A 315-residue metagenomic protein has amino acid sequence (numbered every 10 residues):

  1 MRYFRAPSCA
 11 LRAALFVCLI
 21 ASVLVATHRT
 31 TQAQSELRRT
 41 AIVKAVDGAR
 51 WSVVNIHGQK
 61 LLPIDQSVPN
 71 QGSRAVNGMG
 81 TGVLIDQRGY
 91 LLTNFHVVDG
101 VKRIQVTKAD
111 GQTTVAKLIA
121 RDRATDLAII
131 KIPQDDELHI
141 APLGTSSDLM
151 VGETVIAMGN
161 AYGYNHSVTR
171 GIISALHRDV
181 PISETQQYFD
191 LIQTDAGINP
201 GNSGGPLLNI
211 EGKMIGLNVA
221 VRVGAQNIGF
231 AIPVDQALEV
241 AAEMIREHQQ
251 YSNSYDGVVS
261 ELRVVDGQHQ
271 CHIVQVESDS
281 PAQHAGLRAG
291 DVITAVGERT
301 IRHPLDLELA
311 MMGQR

Functional and structural regions predicted by a protein language model:
R2-F4, R12-L15, L19, A26-S35 (+8 more regions): C-terminal recognition in membrane/secretory proteostasis and scaffolding
Q32-L91, V97-Q105, Q112-T113, L127 (+3 more regions): Glycine-biased strand-turn-strand hairpin within the trypsin-fold
E36-L37, L61-L62, L84-H166, P200 (+5 more regions): Conserved active-site neighborhood of the chymotrypsin/trypsin-like protease fold
W51-I56, G82, G89, T93 (+13 more regions): Terminal peptide-recognition signature
I56-Q59, Q87, I119-R121, S146 (+7 more regions): Residue-level recognition of beta-strand microenvironments
P63-A75, I119-T125, L176-I192, G224 (+2 more regions): Gly/Ser-enriched beta-turn/beta-hairpin loop segments
V76, V101-I104, L138, M158-I172 (+2 more regions): Active-site loop architecture of trypsin-fold serine endopeptidases
M79-T81, K102, N202-G204, H272-V274 (+1 more regions): Short loop/turn microsegments at loop-to-beta-strand junctions
